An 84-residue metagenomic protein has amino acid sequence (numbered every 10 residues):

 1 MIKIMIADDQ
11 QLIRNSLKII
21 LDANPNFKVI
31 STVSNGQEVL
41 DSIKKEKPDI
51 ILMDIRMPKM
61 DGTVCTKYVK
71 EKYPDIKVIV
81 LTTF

Functional and structural regions predicted by a protein language model:
D8, D54: Active-site residues of response regulator receiver
N26-S34, S42: Short hydrophobic/Thr-rich beta-strand motif most characteristic of the beta2 strand and flanking loop of CheY-like
N35-E38, D61-V64: Acidic catalytic/metal-coordinating carboxylates
K44-E46, V69-I76: Conserved phosphotransfer cores of two-component systems
E46-L52: Active-site beta3 strand of CheY-like receiver
M57: Receiver (REC) domain active-site loop signature in two-component systems and cognate sites in sensor histidine kinases
